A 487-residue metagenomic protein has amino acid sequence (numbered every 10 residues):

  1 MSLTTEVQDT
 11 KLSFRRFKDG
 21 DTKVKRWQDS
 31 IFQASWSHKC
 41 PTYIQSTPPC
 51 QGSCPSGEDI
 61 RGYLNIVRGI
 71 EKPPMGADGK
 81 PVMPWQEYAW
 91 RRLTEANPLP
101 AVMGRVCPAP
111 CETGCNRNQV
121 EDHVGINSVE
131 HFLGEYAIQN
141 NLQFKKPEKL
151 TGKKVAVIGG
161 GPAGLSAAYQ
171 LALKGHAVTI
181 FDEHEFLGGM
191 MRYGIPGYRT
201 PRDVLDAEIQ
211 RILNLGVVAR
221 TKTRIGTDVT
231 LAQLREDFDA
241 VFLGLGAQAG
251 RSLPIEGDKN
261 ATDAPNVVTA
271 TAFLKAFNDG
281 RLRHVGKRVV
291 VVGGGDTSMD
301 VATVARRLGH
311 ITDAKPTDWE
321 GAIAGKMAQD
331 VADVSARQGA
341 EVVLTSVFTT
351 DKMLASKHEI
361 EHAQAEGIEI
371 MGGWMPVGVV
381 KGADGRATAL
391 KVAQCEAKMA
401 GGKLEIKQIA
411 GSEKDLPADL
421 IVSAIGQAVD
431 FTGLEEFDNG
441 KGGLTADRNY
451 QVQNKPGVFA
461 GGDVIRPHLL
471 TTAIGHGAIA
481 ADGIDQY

Functional and structural regions predicted by a protein language model:
M1-K154, R202, V241-N260, T271 (+8 more regions): Ferredoxin-type iron-sulfur electron-transfer modules and their immediate structural context
P49, E58-P81, W90-R92, Q119-N127 (+3 more regions): Beta1-alpha1 glycine-rich phosphate/pyrophosphate-binding loop at the start of Rossmann-like nucleotide-binding domains
V157-F181, T221-T230, A249-G250, T271-A355 (+5 more regions): Rossmann-like dinucleotide/flavin-binding elements
T221-R235, G373-G385, C395-K398: A conserved short coil-to-beta-strand element within the FAD-binding core of flavoproteins
E236-D237, P417: Alpha-helix C-terminal capping/helix-to-coil transition sites in glycosyltransferase folds
T262-L274: ANL superfamily adenylate-forming
A332, G367-M371, M375-V377, K381-A389 (+1 more regions): A glycine- and small/hydrophobic-rich beta-loop-beta segment that serves as a flexible "lid/hinge" or phosphate-binding
T388-I409: Active-site rim loops that border cofactor/substrate pockets in soluble metabolic enzymes
